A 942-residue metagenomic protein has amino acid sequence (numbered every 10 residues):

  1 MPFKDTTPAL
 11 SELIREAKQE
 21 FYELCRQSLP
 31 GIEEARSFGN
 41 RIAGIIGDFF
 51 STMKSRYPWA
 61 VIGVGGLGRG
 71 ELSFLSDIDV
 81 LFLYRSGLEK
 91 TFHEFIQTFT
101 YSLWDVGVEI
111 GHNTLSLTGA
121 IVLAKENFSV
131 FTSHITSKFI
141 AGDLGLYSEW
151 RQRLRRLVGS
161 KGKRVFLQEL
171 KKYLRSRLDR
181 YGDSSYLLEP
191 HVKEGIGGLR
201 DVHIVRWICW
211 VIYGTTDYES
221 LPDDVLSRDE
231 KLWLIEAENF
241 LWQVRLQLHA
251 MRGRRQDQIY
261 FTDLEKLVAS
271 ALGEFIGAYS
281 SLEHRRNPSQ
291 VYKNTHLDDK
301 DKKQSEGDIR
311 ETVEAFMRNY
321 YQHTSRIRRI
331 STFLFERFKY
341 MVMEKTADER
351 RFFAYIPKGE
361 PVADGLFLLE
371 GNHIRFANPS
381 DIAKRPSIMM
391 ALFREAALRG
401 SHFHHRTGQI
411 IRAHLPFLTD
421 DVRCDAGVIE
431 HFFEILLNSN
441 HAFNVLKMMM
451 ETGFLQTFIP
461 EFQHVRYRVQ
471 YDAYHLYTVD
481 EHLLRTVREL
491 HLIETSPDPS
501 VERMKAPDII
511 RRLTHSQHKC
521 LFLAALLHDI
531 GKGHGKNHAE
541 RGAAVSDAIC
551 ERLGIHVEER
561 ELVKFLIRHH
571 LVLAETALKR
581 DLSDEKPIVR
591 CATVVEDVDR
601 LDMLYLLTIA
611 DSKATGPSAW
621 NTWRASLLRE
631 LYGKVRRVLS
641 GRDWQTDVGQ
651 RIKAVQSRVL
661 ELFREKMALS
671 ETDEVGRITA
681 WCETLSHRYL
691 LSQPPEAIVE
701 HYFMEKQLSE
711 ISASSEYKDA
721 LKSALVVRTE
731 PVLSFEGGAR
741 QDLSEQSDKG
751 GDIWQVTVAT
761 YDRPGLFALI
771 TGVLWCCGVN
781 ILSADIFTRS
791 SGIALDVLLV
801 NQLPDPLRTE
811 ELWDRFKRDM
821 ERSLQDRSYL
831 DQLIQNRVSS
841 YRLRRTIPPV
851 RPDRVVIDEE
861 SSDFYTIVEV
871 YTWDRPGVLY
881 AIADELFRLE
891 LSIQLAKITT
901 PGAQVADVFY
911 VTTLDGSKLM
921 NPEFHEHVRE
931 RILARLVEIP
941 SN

Functional and structural regions predicted by a protein language model:
M1-G63, G70-L72, I78-H475, D547 (+1 more regions): Non-catalytic interface/linker regions that flank or bridge core catalytic/transmembrane domains
F38, W59, G63-F74, E194-D201 (+17 more regions): Secondary-structure capping and boundary motifs in well-ordered enzyme cores
T52-R56, D105-V106, I212, M251 (+10 more regions): Secondary-structure transition/capping motifs at alpha-helix termini and the adjoining loop/turn into the next element
R69-I78, F353-H373, E451-Y471, Y477-A525 (+5 more regions): Active-site-adjacent "gating/activation" loops or surface patches in catalytic cores
E71-F95, P222, A269, T478 (+1 more regions): Divalent metal-dependent catalytic cores for phosphoryl transfer on phosphate-bearing substrates
E89, I140, L144, R156-R164 (+28 more regions): Hydrophobic alpha-helical scaffolding
F240-L241, R310-H373, N444, T452 (+1 more regions): Regulatory modules associated with amino-acid/nitrogen control
